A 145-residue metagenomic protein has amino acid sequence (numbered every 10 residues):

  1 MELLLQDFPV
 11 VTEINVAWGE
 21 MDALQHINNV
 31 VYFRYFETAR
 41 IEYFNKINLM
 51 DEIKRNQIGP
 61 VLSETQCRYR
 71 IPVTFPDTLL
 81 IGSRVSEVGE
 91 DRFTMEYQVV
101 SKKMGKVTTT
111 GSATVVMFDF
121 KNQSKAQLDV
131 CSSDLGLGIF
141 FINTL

Functional and structural regions predicted by a protein language model:
M1-E42: Catalytic strand-loop segment that frames the active site of acyl-thioester-processing enzymes
M1-T12, V73-F75, S86-F141, L145: HotDog/MaoC-like acyl-thioester-processing domains
E13-A17, R68, T114: Generic structural detector for well-ordered beta-strands
V16-D22, N48, N56, Q123: Residue-level signal for pocket-adjacent positions within structured domains
G19, S63, Q98-V100: Short loop/turn motifs enriched for small/polar and acidic residues
I27, P60-L62, T108, Q127: A broad, structural micro-motif
Y43-F93, V116: Hydrophobic beta-strand-centered segment that forms part of the acyl-chain substrate-binding groove
